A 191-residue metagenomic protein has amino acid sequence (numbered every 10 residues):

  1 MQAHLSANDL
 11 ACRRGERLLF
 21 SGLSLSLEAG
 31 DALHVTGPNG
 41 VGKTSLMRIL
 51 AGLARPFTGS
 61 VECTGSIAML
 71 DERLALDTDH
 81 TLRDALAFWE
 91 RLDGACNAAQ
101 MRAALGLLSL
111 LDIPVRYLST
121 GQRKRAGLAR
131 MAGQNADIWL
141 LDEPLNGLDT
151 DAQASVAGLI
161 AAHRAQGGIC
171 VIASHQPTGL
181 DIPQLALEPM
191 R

Functional and structural regions predicted by a protein language model:
L5-A7, L19-G22, L148: Conserved structural motif at the start of ABC-family nucleotide-binding domains
A51: Helix-to-loop junction immediately C-terminal to a conserved catalytic motif
R73, T78-N97: Q-loop/switch helix immediately C-terminal to the Walker
C96-L111: Conserved ABC ATPase "signature" region
P114-R123: Conserved ABC ATPase signature
L128, G167: Hydrophobic anchor residue at the start of the ABC signature
W139-E143: Catalytic Walker B motif of ABC-type/P-loop ATPase nucleotide-binding domains
